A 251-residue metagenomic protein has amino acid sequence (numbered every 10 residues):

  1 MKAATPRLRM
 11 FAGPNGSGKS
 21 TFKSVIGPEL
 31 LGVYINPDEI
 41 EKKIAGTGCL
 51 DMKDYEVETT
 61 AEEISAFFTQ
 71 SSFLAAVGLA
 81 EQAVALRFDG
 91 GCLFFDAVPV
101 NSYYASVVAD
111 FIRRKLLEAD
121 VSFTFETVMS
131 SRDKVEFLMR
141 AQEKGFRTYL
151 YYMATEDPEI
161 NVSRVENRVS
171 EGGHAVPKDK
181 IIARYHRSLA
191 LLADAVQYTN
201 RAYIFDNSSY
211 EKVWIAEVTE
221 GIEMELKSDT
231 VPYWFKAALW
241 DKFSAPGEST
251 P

Functional and structural regions predicted by a protein language model:
M1-P6, K115-L117: Phosphate-binding P-loop
L8-M10: Short hydrophobic/aromatic beta-strand immediately N-terminal to the Walker A/P-loop
P14-N15: The conserved Walker
G18: Conserved glycine(s) of the Walker
F22-K23: Post-Walker A alpha-helix
I26-E118: Conserved substrate/cofactor phosphate-moiety recognition/catalytic segment in nucleotide-dependent phosphotransferases
Q142-L189: A glycine- and Lys/Arg-enriched "phosphate-lid" helix/loop adjacent to the NTP-binding pocket of small-molecule kinases
D194-P251: NTP-dependent small-molecule kinase module
